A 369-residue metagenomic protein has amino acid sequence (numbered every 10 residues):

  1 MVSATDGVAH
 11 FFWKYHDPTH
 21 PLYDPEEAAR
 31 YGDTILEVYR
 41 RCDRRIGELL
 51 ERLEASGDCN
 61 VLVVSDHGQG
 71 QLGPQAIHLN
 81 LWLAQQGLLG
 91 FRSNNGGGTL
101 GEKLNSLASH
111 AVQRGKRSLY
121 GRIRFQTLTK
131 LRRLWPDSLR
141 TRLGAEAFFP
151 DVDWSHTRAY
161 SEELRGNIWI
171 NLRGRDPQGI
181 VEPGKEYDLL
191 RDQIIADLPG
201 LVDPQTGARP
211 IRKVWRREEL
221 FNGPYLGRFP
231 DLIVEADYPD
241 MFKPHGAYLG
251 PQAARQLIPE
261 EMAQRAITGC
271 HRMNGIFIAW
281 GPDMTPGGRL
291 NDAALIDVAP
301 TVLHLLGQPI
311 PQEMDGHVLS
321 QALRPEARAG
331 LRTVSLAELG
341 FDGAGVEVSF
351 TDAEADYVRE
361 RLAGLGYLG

Functional and structural regions predicted by a protein language model:
M1-D17, V234: Active-site regions of oxyanion-processing enzymes, predominantly non-cytosolic
T5-G7, E37-R40, R45-G47: A conserved hydrophobic secondary-structure block that centers on an alpha-helix together with its immediately flanking
H16-D33: Aromatic- and acidic-residue-enriched carbohydrate-binding clefts of CAZyme catalytic domains
D33, R44, E48-L249, I258-P259 (+1 more regions): Secreted, luminal/periplasmic, and some membrane-associated catalytic domains that remodel anionic oxygen-ester
R191-Q193, L201-F229, L290-A293, D297 (+1 more regions): Polar, surface-exposed loop/tail segments that function as active-site lids or cofactor/substrate-recognition elements
D237-D240, P244-A299, H304-L306: Low-complexity, glycine/alanine/valine/leucine- and proline-rich hydrophobic stretches
L339-Y357: Intrinsically disordered, low-complexity regulatory segments in eukaryotic proteins
T351-G369: Short acidic, low-complexity intrinsically disordered linear motifs used for protein-protein interactions
